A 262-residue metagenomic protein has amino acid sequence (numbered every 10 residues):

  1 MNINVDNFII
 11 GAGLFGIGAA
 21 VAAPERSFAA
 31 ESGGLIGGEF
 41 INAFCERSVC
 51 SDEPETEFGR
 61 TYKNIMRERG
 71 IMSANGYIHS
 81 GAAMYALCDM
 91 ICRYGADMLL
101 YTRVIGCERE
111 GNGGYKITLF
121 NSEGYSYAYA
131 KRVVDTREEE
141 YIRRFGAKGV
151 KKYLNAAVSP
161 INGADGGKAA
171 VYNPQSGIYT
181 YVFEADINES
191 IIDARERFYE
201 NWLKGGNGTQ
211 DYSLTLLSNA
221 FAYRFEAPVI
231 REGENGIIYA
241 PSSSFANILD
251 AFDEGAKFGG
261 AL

Functional and structural regions predicted by a protein language model:
N2-F15: Beta1/beta-strand and adjacent pyrophosphate-binding region of the FAD-binding site in flavoprotein oxidoreductases
G13-L14, L35, F245-A246: Residue-level detector of alpha-helix initiation sites
A20, P24: Gly/Ala-rich phosphate-binding loop of Rossmann-like dinucleotide-binding domains, activating on the conserved
F28: Conserved beta-strand positions in the Rossmann-like core of class I SAM-dependent methyltransferases
E31-G106, T136, R144-G146: Conserved N-terminal/central alpha/beta ligand/cofactor-binding core
M98, R103-L214: Predominantly flavin-linked oxidoreductase catalytic cores and closely associated redox partners
T215-L249: FAD-binding beta-loop-beta segment adjacent to the flavin cofactor pocket
I248-L262: Internal hydrophobic alpha-helix adjacent to the cofactor/substrate pocket in enzyme cavities
